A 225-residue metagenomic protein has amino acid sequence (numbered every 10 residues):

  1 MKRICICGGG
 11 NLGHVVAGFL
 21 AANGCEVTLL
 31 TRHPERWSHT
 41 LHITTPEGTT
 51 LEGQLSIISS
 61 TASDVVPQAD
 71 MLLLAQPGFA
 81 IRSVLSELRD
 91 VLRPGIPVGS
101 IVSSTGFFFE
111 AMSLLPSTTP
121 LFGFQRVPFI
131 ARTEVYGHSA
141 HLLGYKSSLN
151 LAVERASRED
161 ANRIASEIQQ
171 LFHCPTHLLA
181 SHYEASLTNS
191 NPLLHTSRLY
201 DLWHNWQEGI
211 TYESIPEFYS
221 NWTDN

Functional and structural regions predicted by a protein language model:
M1-E47, V66: NAD(P)+-binding Rossmann beta1-loop-alpha1 motif at the extreme N-terminus of oxidoreductases
K2, S147-L149: Nucleotide donor/acceptor-binding cores
G24, L55-S56, A69, G95: Short, well-ordered alpha-helix to beta-strand connector turns
L41-S60: N-terminal glycine-rich dinucleotide-binding loop that anchors FAD/FMN and/or NAD(P) in oxidoreductases
Q54-Q68, H177: Short acidic low-complexity segments
L73-L74, G78-Y136: Rossmann-like NAD(P)(H) cofactor-binding subdomain of soluble oxidoreductases
N150-N225: Active-site-lining helix/loop region of Rossmann-like oxidoreductase modules
